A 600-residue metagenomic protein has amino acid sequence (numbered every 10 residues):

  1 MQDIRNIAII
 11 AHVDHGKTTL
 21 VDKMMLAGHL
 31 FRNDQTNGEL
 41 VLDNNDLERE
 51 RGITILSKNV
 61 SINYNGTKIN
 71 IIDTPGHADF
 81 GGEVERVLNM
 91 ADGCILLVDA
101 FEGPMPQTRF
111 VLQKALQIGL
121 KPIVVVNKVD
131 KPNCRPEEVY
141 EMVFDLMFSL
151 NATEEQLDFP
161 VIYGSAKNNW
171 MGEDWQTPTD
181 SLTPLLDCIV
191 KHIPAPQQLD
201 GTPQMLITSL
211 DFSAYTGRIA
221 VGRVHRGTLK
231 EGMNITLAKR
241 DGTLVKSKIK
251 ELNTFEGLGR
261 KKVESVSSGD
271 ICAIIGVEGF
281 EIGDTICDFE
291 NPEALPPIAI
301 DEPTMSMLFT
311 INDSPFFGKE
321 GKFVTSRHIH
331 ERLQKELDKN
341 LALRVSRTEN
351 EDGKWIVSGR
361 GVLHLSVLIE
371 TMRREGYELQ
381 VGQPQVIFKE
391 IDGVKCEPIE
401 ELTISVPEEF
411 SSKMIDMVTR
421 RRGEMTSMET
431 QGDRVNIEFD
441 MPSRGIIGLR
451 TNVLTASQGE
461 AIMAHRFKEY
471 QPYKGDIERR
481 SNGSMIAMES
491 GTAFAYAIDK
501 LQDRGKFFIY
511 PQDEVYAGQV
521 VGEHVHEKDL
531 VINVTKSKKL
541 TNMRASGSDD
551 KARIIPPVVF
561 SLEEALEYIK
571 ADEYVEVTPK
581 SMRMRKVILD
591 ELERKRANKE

Functional and structural regions predicted by a protein language model:
M1-V98, E102-P104, M142, L210-S213: P-loop NTPase switch module centered on the Walker A-proximal segment
L30-S57, F80, L146-F159, V190-P203 (+12 more regions): Active-site phosphate-binding and catalytic loops of NTP-dependent enzymes
C94-Q156: Conserved C-terminal guanine-recognition region of P-loop GTPase G domains, centered on the G4
F148-I282, I286, L402-P407, D440 (+3 more regions): Conserved catalytic-core segments of large NTP-driven translation/proteostasis enzymes
H225-E351, R374, P556: Catalytic P-loop NTP-binding/switch module of NTPases
F255, R260-V263, M441, L454-T455 (+2 more regions): Long insertion/accessory domains within large nucleic-acid-processing enzymes
P292, I300-V435, R444: Charged, conformationally dynamic linker/hinge segments that couple catalytic or nucleotide-dependent chemistry
D392-I404, F439-G448, K474-E489: Short, low-order "capping/linker" segments at domain edges
